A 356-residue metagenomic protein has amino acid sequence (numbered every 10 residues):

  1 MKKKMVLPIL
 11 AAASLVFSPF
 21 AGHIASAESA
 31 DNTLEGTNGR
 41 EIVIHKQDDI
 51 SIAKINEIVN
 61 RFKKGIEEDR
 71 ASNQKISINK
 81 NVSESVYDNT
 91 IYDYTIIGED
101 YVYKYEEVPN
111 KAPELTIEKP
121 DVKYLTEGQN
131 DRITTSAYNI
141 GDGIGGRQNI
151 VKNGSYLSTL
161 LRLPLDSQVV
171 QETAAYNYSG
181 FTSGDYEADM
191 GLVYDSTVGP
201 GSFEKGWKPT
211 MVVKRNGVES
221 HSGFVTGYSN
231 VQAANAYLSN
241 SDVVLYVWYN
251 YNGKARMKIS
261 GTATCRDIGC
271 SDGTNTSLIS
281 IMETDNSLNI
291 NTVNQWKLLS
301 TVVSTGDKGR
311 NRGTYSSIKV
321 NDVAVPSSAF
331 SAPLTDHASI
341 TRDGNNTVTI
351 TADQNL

Functional and structural regions predicted by a protein language model:
M1-S26: Sec-dependent N-terminal signal peptides of Gram-positive bacterial secreted proteins and lipoproteins
E28-L356: Exposed, interaction-prone regions of secreted/extracellular proteins
